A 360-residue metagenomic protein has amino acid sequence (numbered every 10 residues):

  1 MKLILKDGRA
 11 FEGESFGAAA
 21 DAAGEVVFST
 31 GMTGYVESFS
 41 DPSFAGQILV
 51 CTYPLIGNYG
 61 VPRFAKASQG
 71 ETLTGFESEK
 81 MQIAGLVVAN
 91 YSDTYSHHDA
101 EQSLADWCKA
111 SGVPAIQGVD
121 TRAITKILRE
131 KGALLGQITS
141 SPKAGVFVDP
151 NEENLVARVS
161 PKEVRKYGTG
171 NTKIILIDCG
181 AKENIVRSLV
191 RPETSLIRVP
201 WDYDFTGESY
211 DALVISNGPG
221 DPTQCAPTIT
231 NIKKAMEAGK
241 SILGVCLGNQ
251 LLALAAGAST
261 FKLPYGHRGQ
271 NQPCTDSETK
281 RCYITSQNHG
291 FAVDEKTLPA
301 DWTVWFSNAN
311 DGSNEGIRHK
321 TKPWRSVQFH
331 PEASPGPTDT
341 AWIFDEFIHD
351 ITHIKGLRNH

Functional and structural regions predicted by a protein language model:
M1-W201, P222, M236, S334-G336 (+1 more regions): RNA-binding accessory domains that recognize and position tRNA/RNA substrates
M32, N288-V293, F329-G336: Glycine-rich phosphate/pyrophosphate-binding beta-alpha loops
P114, K173, S241-L243, S259 (+1 more regions): Proline-centered loop/turn at the N-terminus of a beta-strand
G168-I174, T279-C282, H319-W324: Beta-strand-turn-beta hairpins that frame and shape the catalytic cleft of phosphate-ester-processing enzymes
K173-D178, T285-S286, R325-F329: Active-site-proximal beta-strand elements of phosphoester/diester hydrolases
E208-L213: Short acidic/histidine-rich motifs immediately flanking catalytic phosphotransfer sites in two-component signaling
N217-I284, G290-A292, G336-E346, D350-I354: Cysteine-nucleophile active-site neighborhood
R281-K322, H360: Catalytic beta-strand/loop cores that center a nucleophilic Ser/Cys/Thr and support acyl-enzyme chemistry
